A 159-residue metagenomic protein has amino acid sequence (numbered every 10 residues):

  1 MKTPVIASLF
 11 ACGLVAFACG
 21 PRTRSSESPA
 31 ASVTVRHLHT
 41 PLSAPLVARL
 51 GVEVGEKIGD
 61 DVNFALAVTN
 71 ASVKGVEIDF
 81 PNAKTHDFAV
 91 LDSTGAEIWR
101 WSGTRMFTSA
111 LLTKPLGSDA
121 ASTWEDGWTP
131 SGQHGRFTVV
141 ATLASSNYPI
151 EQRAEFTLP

Functional and structural regions predicted by a protein language model:
M1-F17: Sec-dependent bacterial lipoprotein signal peptides
G20-R22: Bacterial signal peptide processing site
R24-S26: Intrinsically disordered, low-complexity regulatory regions in eukaryotic proteins
A31, H39-A48, V54, A65-D126 (+2 more regions): Contiguous segments within soluble domain cores/interaction surfaces
D60-F64: Structural beta-strand segments of beta-rich domains
P130-H134: Surface-exposed, short loops/turns at beta-strand junctions within beta-sandwich domains
Y148-P159: Short beta-strand elements
